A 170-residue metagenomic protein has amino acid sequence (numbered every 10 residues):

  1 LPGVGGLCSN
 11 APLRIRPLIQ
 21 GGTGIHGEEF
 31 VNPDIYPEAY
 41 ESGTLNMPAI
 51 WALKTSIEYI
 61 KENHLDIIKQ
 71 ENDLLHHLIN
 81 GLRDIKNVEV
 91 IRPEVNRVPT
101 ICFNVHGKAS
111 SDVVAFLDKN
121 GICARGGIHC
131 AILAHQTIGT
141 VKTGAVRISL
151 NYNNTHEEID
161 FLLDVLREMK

Functional and structural regions predicted by a protein language model:
L1-K170: Pyridoxal 5′-phosphate
